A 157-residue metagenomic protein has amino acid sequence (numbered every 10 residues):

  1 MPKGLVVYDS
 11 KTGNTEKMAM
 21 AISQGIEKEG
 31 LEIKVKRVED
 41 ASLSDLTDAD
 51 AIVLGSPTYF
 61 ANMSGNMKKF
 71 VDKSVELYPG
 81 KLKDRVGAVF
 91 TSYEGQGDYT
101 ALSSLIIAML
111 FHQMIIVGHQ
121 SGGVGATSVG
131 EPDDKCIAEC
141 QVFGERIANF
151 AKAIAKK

Functional and structural regions predicted by a protein language model:
P2-L5, S10, N14-K17, A21-S44 (+1 more regions): FMN-binding flavodoxin-like domain, especially the glycine-rich phosphate-binding loop
